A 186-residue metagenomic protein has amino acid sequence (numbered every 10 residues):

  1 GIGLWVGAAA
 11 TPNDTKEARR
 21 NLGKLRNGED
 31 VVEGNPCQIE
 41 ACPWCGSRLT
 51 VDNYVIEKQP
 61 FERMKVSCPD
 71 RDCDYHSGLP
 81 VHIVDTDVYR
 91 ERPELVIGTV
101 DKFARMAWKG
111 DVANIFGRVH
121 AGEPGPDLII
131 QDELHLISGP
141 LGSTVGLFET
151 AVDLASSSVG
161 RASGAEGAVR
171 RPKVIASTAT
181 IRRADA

Functional and structural regions predicted by a protein language model:
G1-A186: N-terminal helicase ATP-binding lobe
